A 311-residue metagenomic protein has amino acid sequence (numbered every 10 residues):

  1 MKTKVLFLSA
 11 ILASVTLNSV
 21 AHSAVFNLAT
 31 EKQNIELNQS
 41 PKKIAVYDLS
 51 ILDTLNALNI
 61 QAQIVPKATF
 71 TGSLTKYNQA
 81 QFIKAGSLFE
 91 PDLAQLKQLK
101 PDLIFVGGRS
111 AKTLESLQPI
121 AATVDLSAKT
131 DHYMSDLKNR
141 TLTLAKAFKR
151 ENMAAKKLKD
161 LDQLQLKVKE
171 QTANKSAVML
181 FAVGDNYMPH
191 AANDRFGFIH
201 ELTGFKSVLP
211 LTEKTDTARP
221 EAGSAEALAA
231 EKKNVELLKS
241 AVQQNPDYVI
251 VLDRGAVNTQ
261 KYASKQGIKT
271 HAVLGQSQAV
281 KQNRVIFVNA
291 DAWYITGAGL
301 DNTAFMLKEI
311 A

Functional and structural regions predicted by a protein language model:
T3-V5, I11-L12, T16-S50, N152-G184 (+3 more regions): Bacterial Sec-exported substrate-binding components of ABC uptake systems
T30-K32, A85-L93, K214-T217, G223-L237: Short helix-initiation/N-cap motifs at beta->coil->alpha
K43-Q98, R109: A short, structured surface patch at a secondary-structure boundary
T69-S73, A192-E231: Alpha-helical, coiled-coil/dimerization segments enriched in small aliphatic residues
K97-V106, A122, A241, N245-V251: Proline-aspartate-enriched helix->loop->beta-strand connector
S116-Y187, R284, N289-A311: Extracytoplasmic substrate-binding proteins
S135-D136, Q244, Y248-A311: Structured C-terminal subdomain patch of bacterial secreted/periplasmic proteins
K232-V242, T270-A272: A short, acidic, amphipathic alpha-helical segment used as a generic capping/interface helix at domain edges
